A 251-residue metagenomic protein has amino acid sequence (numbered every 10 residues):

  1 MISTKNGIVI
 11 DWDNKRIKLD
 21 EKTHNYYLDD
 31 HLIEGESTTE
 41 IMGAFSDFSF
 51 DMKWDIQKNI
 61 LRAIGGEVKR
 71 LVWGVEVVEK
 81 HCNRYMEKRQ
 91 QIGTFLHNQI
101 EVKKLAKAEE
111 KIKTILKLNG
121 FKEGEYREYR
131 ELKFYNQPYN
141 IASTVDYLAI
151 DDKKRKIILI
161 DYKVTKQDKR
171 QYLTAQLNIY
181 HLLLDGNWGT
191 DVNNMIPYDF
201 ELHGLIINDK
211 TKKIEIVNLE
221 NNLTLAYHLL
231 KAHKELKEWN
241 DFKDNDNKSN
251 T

Functional and structural regions predicted by a protein language model:
M1-F95: Charged, glycine-rich intrinsically disordered N-terminal tails and low-complexity linkers that flank
S3-V9, V78-L159, D168-Y172, N187 (+3 more regions): Catalytic cores of nuclease domains that cleave nucleic-acid phosphodiester backbones
Y162-K163: Activation of the activation-loop gatekeeper triad in protein kinase-fold domains
L173-L183: Short, charged, amphipathic alpha-helix that recurs within catalytic cores of restriction-modification and other
I207-T211: Short, conserved secondary-structure transition motifs
K237-T251: Accessory terminal regions of nucleic-acid processing enzymes
